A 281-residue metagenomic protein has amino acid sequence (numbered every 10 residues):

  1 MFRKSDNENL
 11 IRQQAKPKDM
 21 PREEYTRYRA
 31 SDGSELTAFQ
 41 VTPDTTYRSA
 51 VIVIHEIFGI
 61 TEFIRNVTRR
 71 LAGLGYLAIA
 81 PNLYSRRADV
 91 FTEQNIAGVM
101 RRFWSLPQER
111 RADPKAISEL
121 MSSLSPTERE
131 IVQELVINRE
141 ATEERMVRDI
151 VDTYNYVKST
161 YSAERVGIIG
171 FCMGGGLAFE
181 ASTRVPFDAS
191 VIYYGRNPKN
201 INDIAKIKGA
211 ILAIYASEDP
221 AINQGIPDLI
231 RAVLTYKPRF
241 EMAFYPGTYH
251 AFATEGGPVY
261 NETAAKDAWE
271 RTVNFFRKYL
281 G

Functional and structural regions predicted by a protein language model:
M1-G281: N-terminal cap/leader regions of alpha/beta-hydrolase-fold enzymes, predominantly small-molecule hydrolases
